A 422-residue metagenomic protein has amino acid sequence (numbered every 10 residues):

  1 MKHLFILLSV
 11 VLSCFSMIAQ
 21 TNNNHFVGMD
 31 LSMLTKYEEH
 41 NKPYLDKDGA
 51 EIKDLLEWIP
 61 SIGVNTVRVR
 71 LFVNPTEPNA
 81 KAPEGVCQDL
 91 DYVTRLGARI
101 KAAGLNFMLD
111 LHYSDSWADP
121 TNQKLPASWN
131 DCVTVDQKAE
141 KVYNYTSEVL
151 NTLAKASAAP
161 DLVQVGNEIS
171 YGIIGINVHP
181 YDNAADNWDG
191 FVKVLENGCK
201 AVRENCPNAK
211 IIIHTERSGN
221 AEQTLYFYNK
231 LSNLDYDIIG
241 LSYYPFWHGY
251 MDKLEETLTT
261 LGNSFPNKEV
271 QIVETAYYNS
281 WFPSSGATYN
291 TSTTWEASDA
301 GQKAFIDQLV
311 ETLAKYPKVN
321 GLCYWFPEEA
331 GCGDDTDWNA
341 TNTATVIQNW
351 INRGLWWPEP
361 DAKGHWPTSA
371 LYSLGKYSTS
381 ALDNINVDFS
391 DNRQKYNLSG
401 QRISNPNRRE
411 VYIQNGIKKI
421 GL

Functional and structural regions predicted by a protein language model:
M1-T21, A381-L382: Bacterial Sec-dependent N-terminal signal peptides
Q20-W58: Boundary/entry segment of secreted carbohydrate-active catalytic domains
H25-L31, V67-V69, F107-L111, D161-V165 (+4 more regions): Hydrophobic faces of well-ordered beta-strands that scaffold small-molecule active sites in alpha/beta enzyme cores
I52-L56, D189, E204-K210, G219-T291 (+2 more regions): Glycoside hydrolase catalytic-domain groove-lining segments
W58-K210, H214-E216: Substrate-binding cleft and catalytic face of glycoside hydrolase catalytic domains, especially the flexible beta-alpha
T260, S280-T291, E296-Q308, T312 (+1 more regions): Aromatic-rich peripheral "rim/lid" segments of glycoside hydrolase catalytic domains that contact and position glycan
T379-R402: Residue-level detector of functionally pivotal "anchor" positions at catalytic/ligand-binding pockets or at interdomain
V411-L422: C-terminal tail/sorting-segment detector
